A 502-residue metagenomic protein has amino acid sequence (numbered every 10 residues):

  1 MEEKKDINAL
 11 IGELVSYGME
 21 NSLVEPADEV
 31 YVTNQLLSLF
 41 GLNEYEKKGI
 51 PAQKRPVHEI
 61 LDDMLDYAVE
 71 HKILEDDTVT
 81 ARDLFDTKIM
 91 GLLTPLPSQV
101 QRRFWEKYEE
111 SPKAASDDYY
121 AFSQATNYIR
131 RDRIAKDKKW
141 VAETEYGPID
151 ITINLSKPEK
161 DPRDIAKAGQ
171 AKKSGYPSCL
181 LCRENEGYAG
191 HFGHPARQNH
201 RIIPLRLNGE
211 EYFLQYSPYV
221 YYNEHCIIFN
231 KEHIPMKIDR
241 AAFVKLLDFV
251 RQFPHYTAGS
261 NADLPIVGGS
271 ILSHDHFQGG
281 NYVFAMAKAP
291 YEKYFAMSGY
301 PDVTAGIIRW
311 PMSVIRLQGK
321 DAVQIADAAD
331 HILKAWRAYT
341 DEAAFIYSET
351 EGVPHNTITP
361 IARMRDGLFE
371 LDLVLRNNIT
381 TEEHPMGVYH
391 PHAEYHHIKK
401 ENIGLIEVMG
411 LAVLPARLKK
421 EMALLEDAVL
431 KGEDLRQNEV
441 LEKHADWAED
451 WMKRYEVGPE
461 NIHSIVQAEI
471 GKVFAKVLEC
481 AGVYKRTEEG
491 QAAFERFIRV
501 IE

Functional and structural regions predicted by a protein language model:
M1-I228, E232-P235, R309-P311, A326 (+2 more regions): Active-site microenvironments that recognize anionic phosphate/pyrophosphate groups
N199-R201, H233-A258: Helical scaffold of the NTase/Pol beta-like nucleotidyltransferase catalytic core
N223, H255-T257, S270-L272, A285 (+2 more regions): Coil-to-beta-strand transition motifs
A241, V250-S270, G279-L333, R337-T340: Catalytic or ion-translocation cores adjacent to nucleophile or general acid/base/metal-coordination motifs in diverse
P265-S273, E351-T357: Beta-rich nucleic-acid/ligand-interaction surfaces
